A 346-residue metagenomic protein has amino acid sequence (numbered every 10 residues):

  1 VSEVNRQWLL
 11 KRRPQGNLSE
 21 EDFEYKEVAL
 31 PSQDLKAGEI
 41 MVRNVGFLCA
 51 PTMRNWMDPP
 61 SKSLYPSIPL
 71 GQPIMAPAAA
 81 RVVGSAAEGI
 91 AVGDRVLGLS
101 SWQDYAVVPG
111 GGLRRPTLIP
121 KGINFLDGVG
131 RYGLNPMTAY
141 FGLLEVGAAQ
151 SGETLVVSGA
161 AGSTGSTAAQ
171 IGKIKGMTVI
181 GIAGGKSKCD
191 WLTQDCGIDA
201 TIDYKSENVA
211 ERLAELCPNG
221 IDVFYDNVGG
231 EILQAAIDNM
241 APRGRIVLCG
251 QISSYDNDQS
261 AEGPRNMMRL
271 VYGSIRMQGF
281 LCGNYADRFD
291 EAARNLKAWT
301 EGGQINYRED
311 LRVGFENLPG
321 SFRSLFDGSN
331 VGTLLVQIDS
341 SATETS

Functional and structural regions predicted by a protein language model:
S2-N5, Q304-L311, P319-S346: C-terminal capping/lid region of NAD(P)-dependent oxidoreductase domains
P31-C49, M57-W102: Glycine-rich beta-strand-centered segment in the early N-terminal region that forms part of a ligand/cofactor-binding
I74-R81, G89-G159, Q304: NAD(P)H dinucleotide-binding glycine-rich loop of Rossmann-like/cofactor-binding domains, especially the beta1-alpha1
L97, V156, I202, F224-Y225: N-terminal Rossmann-like NAD(P) cofactor-binding module of classical short-chain dehydrogenase/reductase
D104, G184-Q194, S260-M267: Short, glycine/polar-rich helix-capping loops at beta-to-alpha or helix-loop-helix junctions that flank or form
V129-E207: Mid-domain Rossmann-like dinucleotide-binding core that forms the NAD(H)/NADP(H) cofactor-binding site
N208-P218: Short amphipathic alpha-helix with an adjacent loop that forms part of the alpha/beta core around
E231-I305, D339-S346: Glycine-rich phosphate-binding loop and adjacent beta-alpha segment of Rossmann(oid) nucleotide-cofactor-binding
